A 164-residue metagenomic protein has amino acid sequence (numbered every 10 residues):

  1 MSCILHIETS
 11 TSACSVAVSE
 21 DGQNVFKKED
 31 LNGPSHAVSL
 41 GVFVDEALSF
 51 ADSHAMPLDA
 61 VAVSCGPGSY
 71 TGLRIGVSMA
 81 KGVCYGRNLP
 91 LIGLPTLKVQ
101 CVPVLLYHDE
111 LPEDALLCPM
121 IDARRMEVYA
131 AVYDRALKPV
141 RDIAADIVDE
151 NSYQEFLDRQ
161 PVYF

Functional and structural regions predicted by a protein language model:
M1-C65: N-terminal beta-alpha supersecondary unit
S12, G66-P67, A123-M126: Short glycine-rich anion-binding loops that position phosphate/pyrophosphate groups of nucleotides and phosphorylated
Q23, N32-S35, P90-F164: Surface "functional belts" at beta-alpha junctions
S39-V42, S78, V99-V102: Short amphipathic alpha-helical face segments that pack within enzyme cores and frequently flank/anchor catalytic
D45-E46, Y85, L105-L106: Short glycine/serine- and small hydrophobic-enriched flexible loop segments
A51-L58, Y85-L94, E110-P112: Phosphate-handling active-site elements
A62-T96: DPxDG-like acidic metal-binding loop motif
